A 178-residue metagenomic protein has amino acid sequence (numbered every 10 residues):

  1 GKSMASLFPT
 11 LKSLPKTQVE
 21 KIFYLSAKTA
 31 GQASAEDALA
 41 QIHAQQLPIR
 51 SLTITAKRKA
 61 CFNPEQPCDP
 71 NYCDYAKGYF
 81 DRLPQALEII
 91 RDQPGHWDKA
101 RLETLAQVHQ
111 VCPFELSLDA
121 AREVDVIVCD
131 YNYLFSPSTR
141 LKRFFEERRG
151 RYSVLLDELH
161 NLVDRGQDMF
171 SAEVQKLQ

Functional and structural regions predicted by a protein language model:
G1-F8: Walker A/P-loop
S6, A33, D37, H109-V126 (+1 more regions): Signature of the SF2 helicase/ATPase Hel1-core->accessory helical subdomain module
P9-S13, A38: Hydrophobic residues on the short alpha-helix immediately C-terminal to a glycine-rich phosphate/catalytic loop
L14-T17, G166: Amphipathic alpha-helical interaction segments
T17-I127, N132-F135: A substrate-engagement module of RecA-like helicase motors
